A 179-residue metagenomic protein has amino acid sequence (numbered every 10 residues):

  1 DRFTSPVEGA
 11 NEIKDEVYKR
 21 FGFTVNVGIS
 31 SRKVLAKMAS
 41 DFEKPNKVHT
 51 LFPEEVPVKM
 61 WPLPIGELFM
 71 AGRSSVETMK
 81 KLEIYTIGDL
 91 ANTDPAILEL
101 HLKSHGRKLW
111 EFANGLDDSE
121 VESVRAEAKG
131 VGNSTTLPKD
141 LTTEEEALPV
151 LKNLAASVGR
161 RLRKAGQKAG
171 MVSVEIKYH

Functional and structural regions predicted by a protein language model:
D1-H101, H105-K108, R160: Gly/Gly-Pro- and Ser/Thr-rich, intrinsically disordered tail segments characteristic of DNA damage-repair and tolerance
S75, K80-H179: DNA-contacting surface of Y-family translesion DNA polymerases
